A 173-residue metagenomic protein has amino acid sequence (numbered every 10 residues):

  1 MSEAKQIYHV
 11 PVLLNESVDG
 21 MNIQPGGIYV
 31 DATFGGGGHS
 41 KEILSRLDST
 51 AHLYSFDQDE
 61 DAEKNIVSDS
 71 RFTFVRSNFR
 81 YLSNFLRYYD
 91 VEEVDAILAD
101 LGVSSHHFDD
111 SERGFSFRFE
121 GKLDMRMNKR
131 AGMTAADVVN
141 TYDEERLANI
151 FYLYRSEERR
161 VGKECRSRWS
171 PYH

Functional and structural regions predicted by a protein language model:
M1-K163: S-adenosyl-L-methionine-dependent methyltransferase catalytic core, i.e., the SAM/SAH-binding region
G162-H173: Positively charged, low-complexity/disordered segments
